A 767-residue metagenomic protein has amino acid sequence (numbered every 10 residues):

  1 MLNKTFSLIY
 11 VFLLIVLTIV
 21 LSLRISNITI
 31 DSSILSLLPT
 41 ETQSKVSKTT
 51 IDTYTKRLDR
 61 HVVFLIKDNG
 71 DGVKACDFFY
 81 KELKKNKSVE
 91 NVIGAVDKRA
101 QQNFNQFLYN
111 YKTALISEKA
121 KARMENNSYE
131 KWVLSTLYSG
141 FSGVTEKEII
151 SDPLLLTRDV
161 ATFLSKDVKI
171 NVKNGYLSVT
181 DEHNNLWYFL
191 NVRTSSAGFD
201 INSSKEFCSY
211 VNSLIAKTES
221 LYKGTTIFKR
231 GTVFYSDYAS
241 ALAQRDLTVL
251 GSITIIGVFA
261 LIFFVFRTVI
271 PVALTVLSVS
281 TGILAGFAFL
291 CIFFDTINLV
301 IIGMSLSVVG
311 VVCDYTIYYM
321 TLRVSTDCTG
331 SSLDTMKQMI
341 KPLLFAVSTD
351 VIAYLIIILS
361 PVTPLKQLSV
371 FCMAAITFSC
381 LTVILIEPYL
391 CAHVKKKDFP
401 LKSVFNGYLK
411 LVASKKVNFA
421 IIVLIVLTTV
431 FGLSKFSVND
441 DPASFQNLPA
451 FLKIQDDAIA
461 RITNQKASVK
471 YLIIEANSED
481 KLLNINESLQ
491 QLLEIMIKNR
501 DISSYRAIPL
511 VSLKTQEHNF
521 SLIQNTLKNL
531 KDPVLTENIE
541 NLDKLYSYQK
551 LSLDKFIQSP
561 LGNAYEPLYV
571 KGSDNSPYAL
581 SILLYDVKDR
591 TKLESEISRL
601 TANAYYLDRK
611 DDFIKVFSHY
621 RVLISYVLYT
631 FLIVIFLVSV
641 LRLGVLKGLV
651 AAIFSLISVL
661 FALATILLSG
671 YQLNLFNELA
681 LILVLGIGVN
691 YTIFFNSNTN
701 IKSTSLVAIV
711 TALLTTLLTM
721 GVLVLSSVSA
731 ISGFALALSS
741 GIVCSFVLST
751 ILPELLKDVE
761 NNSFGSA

Functional and structural regions predicted by a protein language model:
M1-S32, P388-P442: Signature of alpha-helical transmembrane segments and their immediate interfacial
S22, D77, K81-D181, R500-A564: Alpha-helical transmembrane helix bundles of large polytopic membrane transport and channel proteins
R24-N69, V168-Y176, V417, K435-N477 (+1 more regions): Solvent-exposed, non-transmembrane loop/terminal regulatory segments of multi-pass membrane proteins
T145-F264, T268, S552-V638: Extracytoplasmic
P271-Y318, K647-T692, G721: Hydrophobic transmembrane alpha-helices and their membrane-interface caps in long multi-pass transport proteins
I292, V308-V324, I340, L344-S360 (+3 more regions): Transmembrane alpha-helices and their membrane-interface boundaries in multi-pass membrane transporters and channels
D327-S360, N700-S727, F746: Pore- and gate-forming transmembrane helices of large, multi-pass membrane proteins
K416-N538: Juxtamembrane segments of multi-pass membrane proteins
